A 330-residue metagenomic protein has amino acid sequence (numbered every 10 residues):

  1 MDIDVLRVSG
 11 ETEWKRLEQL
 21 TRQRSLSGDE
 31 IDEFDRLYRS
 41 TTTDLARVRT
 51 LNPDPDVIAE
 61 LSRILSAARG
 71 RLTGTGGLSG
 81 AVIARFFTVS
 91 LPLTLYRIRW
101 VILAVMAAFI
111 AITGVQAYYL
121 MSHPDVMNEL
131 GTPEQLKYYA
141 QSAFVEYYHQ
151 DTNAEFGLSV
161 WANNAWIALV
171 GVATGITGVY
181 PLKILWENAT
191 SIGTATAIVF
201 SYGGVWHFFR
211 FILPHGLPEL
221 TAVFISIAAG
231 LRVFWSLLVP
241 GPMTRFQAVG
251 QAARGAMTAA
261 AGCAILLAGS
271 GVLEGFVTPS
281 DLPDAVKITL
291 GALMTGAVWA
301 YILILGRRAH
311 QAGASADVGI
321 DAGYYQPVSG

Functional and structural regions predicted by a protein language model:
M1-A84: Soluble N-terminal domains of membrane-associated systems
S62, A117-S142: Interfacial/capping segments of alpha-helical transmembrane domains
V82-I98, Y147, D151, E155 (+1 more regions): Cytosolic juxtamembrane amphipathic/interface segments immediately preceding and feeding into a transmembrane helix
L93-I110: Alpha-helical transmembrane segments and their helix-start/interface "positive-inside/aromatic belt" motifs in integral
A107-M121, P218: Hydrophobic alpha-helical membrane-insertion segments
Y139-S159, F209-P218: Short aromatic-rich membrane-water interface segments that cap or initiate transmembrane helices in multi-pass membrane
T152-Y180: Individual transmembrane alpha-helix segments
T174-G330: Generic detector of multi-pass transmembrane helix bundles and their immediately adjacent loops in polytopic membrane
